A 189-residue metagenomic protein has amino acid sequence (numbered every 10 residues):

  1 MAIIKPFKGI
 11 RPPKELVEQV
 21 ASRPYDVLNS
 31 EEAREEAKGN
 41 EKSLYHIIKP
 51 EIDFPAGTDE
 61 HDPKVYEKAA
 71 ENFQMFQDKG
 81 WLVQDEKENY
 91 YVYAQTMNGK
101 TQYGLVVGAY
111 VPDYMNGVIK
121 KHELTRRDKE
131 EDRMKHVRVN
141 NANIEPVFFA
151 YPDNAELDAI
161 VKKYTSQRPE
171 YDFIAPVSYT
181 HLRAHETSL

Functional and structural regions predicted by a protein language model:
M1-V161: N-terminal extension/subdomain marker
V161-R168: Short, surface-exposed, charged loop/turn segments at secondary-structure junctions
E170-D172: Compact, glycine/acidic-enriched structural inserts
T180-T187: Conserved small/polar residues in nucleotide/adenosyl-binding loops
